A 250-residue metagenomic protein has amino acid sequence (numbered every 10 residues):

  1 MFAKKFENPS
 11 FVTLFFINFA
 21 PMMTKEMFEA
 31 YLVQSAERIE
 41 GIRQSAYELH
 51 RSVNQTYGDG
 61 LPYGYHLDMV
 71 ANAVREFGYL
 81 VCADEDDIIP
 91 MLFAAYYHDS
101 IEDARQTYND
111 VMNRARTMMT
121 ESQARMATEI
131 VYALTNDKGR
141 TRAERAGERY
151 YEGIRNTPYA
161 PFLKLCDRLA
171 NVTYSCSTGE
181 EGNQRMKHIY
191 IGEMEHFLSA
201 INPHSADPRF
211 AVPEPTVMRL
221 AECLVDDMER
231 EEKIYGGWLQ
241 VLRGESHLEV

Functional and structural regions predicted by a protein language model:
K4-N8: Polybasic, lysine-rich low-complexity intrinsically disordered segments
F16-V250: Active-site helical microenvironments for divalent-metal-assisted chemistry
